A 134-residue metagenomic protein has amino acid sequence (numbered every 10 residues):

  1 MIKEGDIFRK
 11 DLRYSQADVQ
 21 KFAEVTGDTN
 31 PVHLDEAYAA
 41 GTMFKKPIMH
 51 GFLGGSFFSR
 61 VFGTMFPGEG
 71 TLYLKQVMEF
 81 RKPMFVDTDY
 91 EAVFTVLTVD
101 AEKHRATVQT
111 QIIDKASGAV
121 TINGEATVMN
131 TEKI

Functional and structural regions predicted by a protein language model:
M1-I7, M84-I134: HotDog/MaoC-like acyl-thioester-processing domains
M1-T71: Hot-dog-fold acyl-thioester-processing enzymes
K10-L12, M78, A126-V128: Generic detection of short hydrophobic beta-strand segments and adjacent strand-loop junctions
Q16, Q20, Q76, E91 (+1 more regions): Residue-identity detector for glutamine
V32-H33, F44, F57, L72-Y73 (+5 more regions): Short, intrinsically disordered/low-complexity patches at protein termini and at juxtamembrane boundaries
T64-A92: Mid-chain, well-packed structural core segment of small domains
